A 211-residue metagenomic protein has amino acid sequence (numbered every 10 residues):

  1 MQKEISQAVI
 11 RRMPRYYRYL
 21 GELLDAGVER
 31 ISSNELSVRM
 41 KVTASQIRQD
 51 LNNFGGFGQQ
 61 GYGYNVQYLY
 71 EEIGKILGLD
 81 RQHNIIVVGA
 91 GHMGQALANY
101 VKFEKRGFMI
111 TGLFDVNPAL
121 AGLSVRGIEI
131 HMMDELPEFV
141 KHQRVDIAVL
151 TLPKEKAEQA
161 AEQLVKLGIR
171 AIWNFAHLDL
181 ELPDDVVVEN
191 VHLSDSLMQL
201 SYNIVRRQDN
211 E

Functional and structural regions predicted by a protein language model:
M1-E29: Extreme N-terminal segment that seeds HTH/winged-HTH DNA-binding domains in transcriptional regulators
G21-L24, R126-E211: Phosphate-bearing ligand-interacting subdomains that bind or position ATP/ADP/UDP/GDP/NAD(P) or nucleotide-linked
R30, N34, R39-Q82: HTH-adjacent hinge/linker in prokaryotic transcriptional regulators
A90: Glycine-rich Rossmann-fold phosphate-binding loop(s) that bind the pyrophosphate of adenine dinucleotide cofactors
M93: Hydrophobic/small residue at the entry helix of a nucleotide-binding pocket
E104-R126: NAD(P)-binding Rossmann-fold cofactor-contacting core
